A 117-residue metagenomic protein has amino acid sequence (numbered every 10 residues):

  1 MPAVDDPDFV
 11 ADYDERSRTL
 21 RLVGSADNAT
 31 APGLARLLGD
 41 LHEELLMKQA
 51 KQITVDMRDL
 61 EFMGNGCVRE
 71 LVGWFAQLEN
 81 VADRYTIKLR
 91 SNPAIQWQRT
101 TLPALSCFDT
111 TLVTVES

Functional and structural regions predicted by a protein language model:
M1-G39: STAS-typified acidic loop motif
S17, K48-Q52, A82-T86: A general structural motif
A26-A29, L60-M63, I95: Short acidic, S/G/P-rich loop/turn micro-motifs used as interaction or catalytic elements
T30-G33, M63-R69: Active-site-adjacent loop/helix micro-motif of nuclease/hydrolase catalytic cores
L34, E70-S117: Amphipathic, Lys/Arg-enriched alpha-helical "gate/interface" segment within cytosolic domains that mediates
G39-E43, G73-A76: Surface-exposed alpha-helical segments enriched in charged/polar residues
H42-G66, L89-R90: Short, glycine-/small-residue-enriched flexible loop/hinge segments at domain edges that mediate gating
